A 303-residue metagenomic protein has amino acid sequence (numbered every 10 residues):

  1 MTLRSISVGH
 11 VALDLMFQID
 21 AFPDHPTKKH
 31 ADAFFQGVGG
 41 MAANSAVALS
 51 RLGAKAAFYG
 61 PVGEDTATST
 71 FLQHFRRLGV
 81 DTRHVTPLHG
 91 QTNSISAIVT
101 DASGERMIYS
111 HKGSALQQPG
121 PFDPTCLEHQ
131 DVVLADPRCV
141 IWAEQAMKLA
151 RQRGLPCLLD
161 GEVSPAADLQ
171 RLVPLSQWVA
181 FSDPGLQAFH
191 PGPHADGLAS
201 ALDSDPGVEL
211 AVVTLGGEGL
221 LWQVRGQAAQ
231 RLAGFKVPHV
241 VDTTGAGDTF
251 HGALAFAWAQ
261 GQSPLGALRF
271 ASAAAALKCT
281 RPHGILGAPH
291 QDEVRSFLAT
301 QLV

Functional and structural regions predicted by a protein language model:
M1-I6, K29-H30, H194-V303: Conserved phosphate-binding/catalytic region of the ribokinase-like
M1-P61, T66-T70, R77, V240: Glycine-rich phosphate/adenosyl-contacting loop at the front of the ribokinase-like
M1-V11, P61, L72-P87, V99-R231 (+1 more regions): Ribokinase/PfkB-type carbohydrate-kinase core domain
D32, G39, P61, A135-P137 (+4 more regions): Thr-Gly-centered strand-to-loop micro-motif
G39-N44, E144, G261, L265 (+1 more regions): Glycine-rich phosphate-binding loop at the start of an alpha helix
L49, F58, F75, A97 (+2 more regions): Hydrophobic packing within well-folded, soluble alpha/beta domains
L52, Q91-S94, G216: Short, basic and Ser/Thr-rich N-terminal targeting/leader segments
